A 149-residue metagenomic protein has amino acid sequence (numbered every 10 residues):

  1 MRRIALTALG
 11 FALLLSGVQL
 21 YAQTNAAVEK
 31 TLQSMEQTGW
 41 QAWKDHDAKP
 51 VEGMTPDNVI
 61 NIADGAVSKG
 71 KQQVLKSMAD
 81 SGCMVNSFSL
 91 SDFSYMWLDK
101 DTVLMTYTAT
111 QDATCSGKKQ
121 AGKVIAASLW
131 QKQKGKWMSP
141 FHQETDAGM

Functional and structural regions predicted by a protein language model:
M1-I4: Positively charged n-region of N-terminal signal peptides that target proteins for export
L6-T7, K136: General helical structural elements
T7-Q19: Bacterial N-terminal signal peptides
Q23-G53, N58-M149: A beta-strand edge to alpha-helix "cap/lid" segment located at domain peripheries
